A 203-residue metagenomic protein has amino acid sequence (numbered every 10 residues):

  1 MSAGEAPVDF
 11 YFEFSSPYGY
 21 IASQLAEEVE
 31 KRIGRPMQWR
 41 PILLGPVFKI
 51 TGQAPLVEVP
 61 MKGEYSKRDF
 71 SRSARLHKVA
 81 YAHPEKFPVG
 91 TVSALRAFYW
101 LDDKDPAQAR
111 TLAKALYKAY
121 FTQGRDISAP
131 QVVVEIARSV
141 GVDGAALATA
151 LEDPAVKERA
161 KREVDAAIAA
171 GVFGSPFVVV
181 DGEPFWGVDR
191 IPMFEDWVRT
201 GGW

Functional and structural regions predicted by a protein language model:
M1: Ligand-site clamp/hinge motif
G4-F10, F14-R35, D103, A107 (+2 more regions): C-terminal cap of thioredoxin/glutaredoxin-like
F14, Y18-Y120: Structural alpha/beta surface segment adjacent to cysteine/selenocysteine redox centers across thiol/disulfide enzymes
